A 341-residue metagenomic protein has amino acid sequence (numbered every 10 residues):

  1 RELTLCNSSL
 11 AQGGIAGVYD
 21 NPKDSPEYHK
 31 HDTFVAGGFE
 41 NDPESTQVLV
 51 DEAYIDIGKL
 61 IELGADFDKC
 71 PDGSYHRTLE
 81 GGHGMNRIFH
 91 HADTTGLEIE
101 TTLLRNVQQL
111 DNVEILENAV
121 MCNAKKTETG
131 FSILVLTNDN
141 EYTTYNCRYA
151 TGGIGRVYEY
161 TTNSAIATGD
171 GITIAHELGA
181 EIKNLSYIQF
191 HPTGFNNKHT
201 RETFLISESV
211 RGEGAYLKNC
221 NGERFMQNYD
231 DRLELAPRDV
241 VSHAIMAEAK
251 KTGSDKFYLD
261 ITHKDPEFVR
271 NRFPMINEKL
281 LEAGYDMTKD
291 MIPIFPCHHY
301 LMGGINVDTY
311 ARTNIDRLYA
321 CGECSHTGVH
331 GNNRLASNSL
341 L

Functional and structural regions predicted by a protein language model:
R1-I15, N21-K23: Glycine-rich FAD pyrophosphate-binding loop
G17-L49: Glycine-rich active-site loop/strand segments that organize a redox cofactor
N41-Y54, R87-R105, L116, T162-G169 (+3 more regions): Short beta-strand to alpha-helix junction loop
I61-E141, A150-T151, G194-N197: Conserved redox-cofactor binding core of oxidoreductases
N138-C147, T313-R317: Core beta-strand elements of the Rossmann-like FAD/NAD(P) dinucleotide-binding domain in flavoenzyme oxidoreductases
V157-L178, I315, G328-L341: A conserved FAD-binding loop/helix module that cradles the flavin
I174, A180-D286, D290: An anion/pyrophosphate-binding glycine-rich loop and adjacent beta-alpha core in soluble alpha-beta enzymes
H299-A320, S325: FAD-binding beta-loop-beta segment adjacent to the flavin cofactor pocket
